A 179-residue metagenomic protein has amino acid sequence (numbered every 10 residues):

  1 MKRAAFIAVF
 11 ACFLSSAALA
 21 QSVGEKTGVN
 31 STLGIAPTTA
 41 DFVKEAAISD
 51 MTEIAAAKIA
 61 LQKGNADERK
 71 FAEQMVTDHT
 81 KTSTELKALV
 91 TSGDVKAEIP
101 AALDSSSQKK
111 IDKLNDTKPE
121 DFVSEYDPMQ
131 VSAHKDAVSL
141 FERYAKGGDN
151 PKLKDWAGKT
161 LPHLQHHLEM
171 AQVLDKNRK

Functional and structural regions predicted by a protein language model:
K2-I7, L19-K179: His/Met- and acidic-residue-enriched segments that coordinate or traffic transition-metal cofactors and support
A11-C12: Repetitive helical segments and hydrophobic/amphipathic motifs
S15-A17: N-terminal signal peptide c-region/cleavage motif recognized by signal peptidases
